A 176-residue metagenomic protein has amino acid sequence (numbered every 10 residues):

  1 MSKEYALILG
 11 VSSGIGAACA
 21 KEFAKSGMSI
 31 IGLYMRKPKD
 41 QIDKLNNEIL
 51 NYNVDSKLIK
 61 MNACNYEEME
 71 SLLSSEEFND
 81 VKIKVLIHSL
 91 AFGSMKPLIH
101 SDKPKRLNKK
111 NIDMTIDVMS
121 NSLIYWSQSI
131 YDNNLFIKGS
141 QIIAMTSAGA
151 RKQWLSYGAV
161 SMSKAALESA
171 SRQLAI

Functional and structural regions predicted by a protein language model:
S12-S13: Conserved glycine-rich cofactor-binding loop
G16-A17: N-terminal Rossmann-fold NAD(P) dinucleotide-binding loop
F23: Aromatic pocket-lining residues of Rossmann-like dinucleotide-binding sites
G27-D43: Conserved glycine-rich Rossmann-like NAD(P)H-binding loop of the short-chain dehydrogenase/reductase
I42, Y66-L73: A conserved hydrophobic alpha-helix of the Rossmann-fold in NAD(P)-dependent oxidoreductases
I49-E67: Rossmann-fold cofactor-recognition segment
Y52-K57, L72-I99, N108: A glycine-rich helix->loop->beta "capping" turn within Rossmann-like NAD(P)(H)-dependent oxidoreductase domains
A91-I176: Catalytic loop of short-chain dehydrogenase/reductase
